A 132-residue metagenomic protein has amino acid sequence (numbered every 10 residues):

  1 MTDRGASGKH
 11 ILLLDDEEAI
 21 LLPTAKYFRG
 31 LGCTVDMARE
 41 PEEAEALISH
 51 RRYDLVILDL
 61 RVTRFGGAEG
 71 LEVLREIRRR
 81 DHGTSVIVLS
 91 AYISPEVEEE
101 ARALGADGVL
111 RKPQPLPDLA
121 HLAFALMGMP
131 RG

Functional and structural regions predicted by a protein language model:
M1-H10, E42, R79, P117-G132: Non-catalytic signal-transmission and effector/linker regions of two-component phosphorelay proteins
D15: Conserved acidic carboxylate
E18-D36: Two-component/phosphorelay signaling modules centered on CheY-like receiver
M37-L55, R79: Acidic, metal-coordinating helix/loop segments flanking the phosphotransfer/catalytic sites of two-component signaling
A46, A68-G83: Short amphipathic alpha-helix used as the core "switch/output" element in two-component signaling
R61-R64: The short loop immediately C-terminal to the conserved phospho-acceptor aspartate in CheY-like receiver
A68-E72, Y92-L110, H121: Alpha4 helix (beta4-alpha4-beta5 surface) of REC/receiver domains from two-component response regulators
